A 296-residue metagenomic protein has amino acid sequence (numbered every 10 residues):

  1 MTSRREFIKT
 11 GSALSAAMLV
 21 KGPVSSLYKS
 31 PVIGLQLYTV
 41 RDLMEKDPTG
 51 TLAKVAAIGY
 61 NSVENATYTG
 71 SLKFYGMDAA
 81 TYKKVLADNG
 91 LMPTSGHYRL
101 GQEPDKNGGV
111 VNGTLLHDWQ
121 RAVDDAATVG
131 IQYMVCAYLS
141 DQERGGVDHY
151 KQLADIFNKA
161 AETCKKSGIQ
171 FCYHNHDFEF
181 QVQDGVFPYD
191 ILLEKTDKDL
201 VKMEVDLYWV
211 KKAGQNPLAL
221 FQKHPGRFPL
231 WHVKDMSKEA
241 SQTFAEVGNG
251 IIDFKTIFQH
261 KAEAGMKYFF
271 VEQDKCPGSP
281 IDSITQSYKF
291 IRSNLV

Functional and structural regions predicted by a protein language model:
M1-S15: N-terminal secretory signal peptides and thylakoid transit peptides that target proteins across membranes
G11-P23, V85, P104-K202, I281: Active-site acidic/histidine proton-transfer and metal-coordination neighborhood in alpha/beta enzyme cores
G22-K54: C-terminal segment of N-terminal export signals and the immediately downstream linker at the start of the mature
Y28, L52-A57, F74-T94, Q120-G130 (+5 more regions): Acidic (Asp/Glu)-rich catalytic clusters
I33-Q36, V63-N65, P93-Y98, M134-C136 (+4 more regions): Hydrophobic faces of well-ordered beta-strands that scaffold small-molecule active sites in alpha/beta enzyme cores
V40-K46, A66-D78, L100-L116, D141-G145 (+5 more regions): Acidic-and-aromatic substrate-binding clefts and catalytic sites of carbohydrate-active enzymes
S62-E64, C164-I251: Acidic/histidine-rich catalytic cores of soluble enzymes
I281-V296: C-terminal helical cap(s) of enzyme catalytic domains, especially alpha/beta-barrels
